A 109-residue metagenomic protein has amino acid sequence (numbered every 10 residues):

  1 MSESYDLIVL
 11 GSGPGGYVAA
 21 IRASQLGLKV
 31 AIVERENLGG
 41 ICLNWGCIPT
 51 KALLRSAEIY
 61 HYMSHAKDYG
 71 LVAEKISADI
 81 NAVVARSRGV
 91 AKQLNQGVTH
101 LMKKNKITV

Functional and structural regions predicted by a protein language model:
M1-G13, A31: Beta1/beta-strand and adjacent pyrophosphate-binding region of the FAD-binding site in flavoprotein oxidoreductases
E3, I21-L28, V33-V109: Glycine-rich flavin
G16: N-terminal Rossmann-fold NAD(P) dinucleotide-binding loop
